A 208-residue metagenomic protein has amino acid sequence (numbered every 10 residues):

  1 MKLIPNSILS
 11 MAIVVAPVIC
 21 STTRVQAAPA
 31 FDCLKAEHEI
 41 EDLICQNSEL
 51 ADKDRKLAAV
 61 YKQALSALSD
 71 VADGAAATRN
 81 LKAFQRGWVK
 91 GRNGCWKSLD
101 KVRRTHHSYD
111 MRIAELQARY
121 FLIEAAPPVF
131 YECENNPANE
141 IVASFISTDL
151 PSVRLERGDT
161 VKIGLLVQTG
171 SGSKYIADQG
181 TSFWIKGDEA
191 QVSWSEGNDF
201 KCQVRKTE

Functional and structural regions predicted by a protein language model:
M1-M11: Bacterial N-terminal signal peptides that target proteins for export
V15-R24: C-terminal segment of classical bacterial N-terminal signal peptides
Q26-E208: N-terminal alpha-helical modules
